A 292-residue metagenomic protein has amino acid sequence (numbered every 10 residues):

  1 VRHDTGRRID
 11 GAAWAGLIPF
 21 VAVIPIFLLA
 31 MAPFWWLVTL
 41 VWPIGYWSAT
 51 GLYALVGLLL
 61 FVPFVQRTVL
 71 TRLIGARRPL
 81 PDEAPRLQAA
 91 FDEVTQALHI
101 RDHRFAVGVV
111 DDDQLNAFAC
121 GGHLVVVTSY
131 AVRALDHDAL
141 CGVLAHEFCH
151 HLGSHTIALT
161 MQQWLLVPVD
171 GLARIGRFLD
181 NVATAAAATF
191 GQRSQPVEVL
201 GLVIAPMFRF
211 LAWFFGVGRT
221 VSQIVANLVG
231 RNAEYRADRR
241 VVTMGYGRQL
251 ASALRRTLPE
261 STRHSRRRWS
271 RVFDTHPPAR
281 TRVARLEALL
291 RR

Functional and structural regions predicted by a protein language model:
V1-I9: Short, Lys/Arg-rich, polar N-terminal cytosolic tail immediately upstream of the first transmembrane signal-anchor
A15-F27: Select subsegments of transmembrane alpha-helices in polytopic membrane proteins, especially boundary-proximal
A30-V41, L165, V169, A173 (+2 more regions): Alpha-helical membrane-inserting segments
W36-V56, R193-W213: Hydrophobic alpha-helical transmembrane segments
F61-F148, L152-T156: Peri-catalytic and regulatory segments of divalent metal-dependent proteins
L98-G121, P196-L202, F208-A212, T220-N232 (+2 more regions): Active-site-proximal gating segments in proteases and membrane effectors
F148-V167, G247: Catalytic Zn2+-binding segment of zinc metalloproteases
L166-R193, M244: Post-HExxH zinc-binding segment in Zn-dependent metallohydrolases
